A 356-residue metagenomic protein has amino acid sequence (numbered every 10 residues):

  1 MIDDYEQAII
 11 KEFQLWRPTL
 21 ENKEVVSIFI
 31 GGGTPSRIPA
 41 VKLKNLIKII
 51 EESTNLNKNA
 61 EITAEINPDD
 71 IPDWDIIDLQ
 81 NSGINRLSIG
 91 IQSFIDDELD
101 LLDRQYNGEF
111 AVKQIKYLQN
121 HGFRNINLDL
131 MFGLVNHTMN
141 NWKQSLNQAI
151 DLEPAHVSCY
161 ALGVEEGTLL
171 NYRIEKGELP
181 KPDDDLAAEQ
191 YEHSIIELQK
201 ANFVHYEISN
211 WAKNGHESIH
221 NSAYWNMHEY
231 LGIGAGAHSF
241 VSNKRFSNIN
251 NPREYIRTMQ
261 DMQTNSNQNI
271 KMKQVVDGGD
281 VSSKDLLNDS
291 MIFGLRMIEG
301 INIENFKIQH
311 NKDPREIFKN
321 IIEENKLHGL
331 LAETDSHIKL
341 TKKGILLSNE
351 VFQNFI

Functional and structural regions predicted by a protein language model:
M1-T19, K23-K312: C-terminal scaffold of the Radical SAM
K312-E324: Short amphipathic alpha-helical interaction segments
K326-S336: A short, conserved structural fragment
H337-T341: Minor-groove-contacting beta-hairpin "wing" of winged helix-turn-helix DNA-binding domains
K343-I356: Short, amphipathic alpha-helical interaction segments positioned at domain boundaries
